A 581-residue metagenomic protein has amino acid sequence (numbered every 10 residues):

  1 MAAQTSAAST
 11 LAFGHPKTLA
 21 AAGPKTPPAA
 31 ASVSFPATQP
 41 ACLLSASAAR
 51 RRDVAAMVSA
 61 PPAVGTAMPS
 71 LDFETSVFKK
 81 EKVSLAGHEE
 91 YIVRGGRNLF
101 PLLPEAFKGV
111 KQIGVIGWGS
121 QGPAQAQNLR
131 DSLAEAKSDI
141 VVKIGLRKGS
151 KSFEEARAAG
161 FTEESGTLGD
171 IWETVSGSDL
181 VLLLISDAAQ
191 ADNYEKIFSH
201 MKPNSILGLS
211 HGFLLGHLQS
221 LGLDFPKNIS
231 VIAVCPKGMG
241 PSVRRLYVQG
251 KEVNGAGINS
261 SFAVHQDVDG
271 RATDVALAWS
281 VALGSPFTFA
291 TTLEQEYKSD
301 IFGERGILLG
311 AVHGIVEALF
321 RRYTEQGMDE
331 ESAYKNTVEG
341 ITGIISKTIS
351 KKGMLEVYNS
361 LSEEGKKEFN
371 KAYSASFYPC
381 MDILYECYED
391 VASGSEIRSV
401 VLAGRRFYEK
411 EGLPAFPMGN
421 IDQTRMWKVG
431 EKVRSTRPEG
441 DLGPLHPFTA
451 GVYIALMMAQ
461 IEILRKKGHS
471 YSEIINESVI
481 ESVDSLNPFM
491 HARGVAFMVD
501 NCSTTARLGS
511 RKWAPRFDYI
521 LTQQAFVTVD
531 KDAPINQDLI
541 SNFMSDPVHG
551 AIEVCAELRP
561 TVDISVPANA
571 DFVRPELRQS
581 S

Functional and structural regions predicted by a protein language model:
M1-D53: N-terminal chloroplast transit peptides
A3-Q4, Q112-G114, V141-K143, D179-L183 (+7 more regions): Structural motif
P61-R97, A256-N259, E317, E325-S581: NAD(P)-dependent Rossmann-like dehydrogenase/reductase catalytic/cofactor-binding core
V64-E164: NAD(P)+-binding Rossmann beta1-loop-alpha1 motif at the extreme N-terminus of oxidoreductases
G65-D72, D139, R147-K151, R157-G216 (+4 more regions): Rossmann-like NAD(P)-binding element
F153, T174, Q190, A272 (+2 more regions): Small-residue helix-packing motif on alpha-helices
G208-R305, R406-L442: Rossmann-fold dinucleotide-binding core
